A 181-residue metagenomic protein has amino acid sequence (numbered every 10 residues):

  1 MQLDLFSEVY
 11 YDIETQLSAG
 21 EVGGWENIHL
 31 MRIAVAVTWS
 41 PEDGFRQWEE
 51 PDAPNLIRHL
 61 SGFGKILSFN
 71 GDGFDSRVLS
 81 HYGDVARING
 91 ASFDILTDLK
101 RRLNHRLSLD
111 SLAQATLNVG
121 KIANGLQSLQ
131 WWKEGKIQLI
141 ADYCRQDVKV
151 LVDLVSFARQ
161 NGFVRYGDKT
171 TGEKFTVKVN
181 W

Functional and structural regions predicted by a protein language model:
M1-W181: DEDD superfamily 3′-5′ metal-dependent exonuclease/proofreading module
